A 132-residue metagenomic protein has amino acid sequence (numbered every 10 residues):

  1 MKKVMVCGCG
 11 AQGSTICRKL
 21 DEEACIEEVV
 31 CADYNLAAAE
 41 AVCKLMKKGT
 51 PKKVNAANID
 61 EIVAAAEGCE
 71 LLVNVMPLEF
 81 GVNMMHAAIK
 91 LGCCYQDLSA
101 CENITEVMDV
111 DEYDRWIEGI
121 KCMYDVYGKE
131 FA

Functional and structural regions predicted by a protein language model:
V4-G8: Conserved N-terminal Rossmann-fold NAD(P)-binding element of oxidoreductases
Q12: Hydrophobic/small residue at the entry helix of a nucleotide-binding pocket
E28-V30: Short beta-strand element of Class I
Y34-A38: Helix N-cap at the beta1-alpha1 junction of Rossmann-like dinucleotide-binding domains, i.e., the first residues
L45-N58: Rossmann-fold cofactor-recognition segment
N55-L71, F80: Conserved Rossmann-fold cofactor-binding substructure of NAD(P)-dependent oxidoreductases
A66, E70-V75, Y95-D97: N-terminal Rossmann-like NAD(P) cofactor-binding module of classical short-chain dehydrogenase/reductase
L98-A132: Rossmann-fold NAD(P)-binding glycine/threonine-rich loop
